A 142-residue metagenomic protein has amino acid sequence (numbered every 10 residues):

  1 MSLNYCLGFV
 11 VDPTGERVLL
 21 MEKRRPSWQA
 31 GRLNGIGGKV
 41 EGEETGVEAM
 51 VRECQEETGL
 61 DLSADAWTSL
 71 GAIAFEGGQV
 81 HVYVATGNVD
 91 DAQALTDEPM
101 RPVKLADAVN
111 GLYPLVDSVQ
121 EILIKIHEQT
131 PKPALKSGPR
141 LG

Functional and structural regions predicted by a protein language model:
M1-L33, L62: N-terminal strand-loop-strand
N4, G59-D91, E121-I124, P139-R140: Active-site segment of metal-dependent pyrophosphate-handling enzymes, primarily the Nudix hydrolase catalytic core
V10, V82-T86, K104: Short, well-ordered beta-strand micro-motif
S27-W28, G42, E76: Flexible, glycine-rich phosphate/dinucleotide-binding loops and adjacent beta-alpha linkers at cofactor/substrate
I36-S69: The catalytic Nudix box helix
K39-E41, A74, V109-N110: Short histidine/acidic/glycine/proline-rich micro-motifs that form metal- and phosphate-coordinating active-site loops
Q93-E128: NUDIX/MutT-family hydrolases
T130-G142: Acidic/histidine-enriched, glycine/proline-rich intrinsically disordered or flexible terminal extensions
